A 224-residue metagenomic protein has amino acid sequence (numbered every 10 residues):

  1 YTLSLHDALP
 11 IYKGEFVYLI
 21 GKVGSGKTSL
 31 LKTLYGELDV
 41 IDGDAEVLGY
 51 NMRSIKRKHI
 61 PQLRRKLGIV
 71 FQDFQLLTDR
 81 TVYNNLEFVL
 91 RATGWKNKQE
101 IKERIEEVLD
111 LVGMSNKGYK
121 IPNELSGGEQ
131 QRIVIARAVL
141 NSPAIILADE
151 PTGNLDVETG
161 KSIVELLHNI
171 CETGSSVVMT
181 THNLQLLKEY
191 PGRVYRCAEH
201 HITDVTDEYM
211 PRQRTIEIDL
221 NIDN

Functional and structural regions predicted by a protein language model:
Y35: Helix-to-loop junction immediately C-terminal to a conserved catalytic motif
G43-N51: Conserved ABC transporter NBD signature motif
R80-F88: Short coil-to-helix segment of the ABC ATPase nucleotide-binding domain corresponding to the Q-loop/switch region
K120-N123, N141, T173: Conserved signature/switch motifs of ABC ATPase nucleotide-binding domains
I121-L125, E129-Q131: Conserved ABC ATPase signature
I146-D149: Catalytic Walker B motif of ABC-type/P-loop ATPase nucleotide-binding domains
V157-T159: Helix N-cap at the start of a conserved alpha-helix in ABC-type nucleotide-binding domains
